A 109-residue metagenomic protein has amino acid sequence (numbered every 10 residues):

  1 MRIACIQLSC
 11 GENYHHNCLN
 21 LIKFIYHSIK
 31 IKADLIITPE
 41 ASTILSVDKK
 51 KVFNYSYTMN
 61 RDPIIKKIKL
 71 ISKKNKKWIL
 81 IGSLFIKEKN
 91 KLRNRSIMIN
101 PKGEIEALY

Functional and structural regions predicted by a protein language model:
M1-A4: Extreme N-terminal starter segment of soluble prokaryotic enzymes
I6, Y109: Hydrophobic residues at beta-strand termini and immediately following loops that shape nucleotide-binding pockets
Q7-Y14: Short polar catalytic/cofactor-binding loops
Y14, Y26-K102, E106-L108: Cys-nucleophile CN-hydrolase/nitrilase-fold catalytic domain and related Cys-dependent amidase chemistry that acts on
